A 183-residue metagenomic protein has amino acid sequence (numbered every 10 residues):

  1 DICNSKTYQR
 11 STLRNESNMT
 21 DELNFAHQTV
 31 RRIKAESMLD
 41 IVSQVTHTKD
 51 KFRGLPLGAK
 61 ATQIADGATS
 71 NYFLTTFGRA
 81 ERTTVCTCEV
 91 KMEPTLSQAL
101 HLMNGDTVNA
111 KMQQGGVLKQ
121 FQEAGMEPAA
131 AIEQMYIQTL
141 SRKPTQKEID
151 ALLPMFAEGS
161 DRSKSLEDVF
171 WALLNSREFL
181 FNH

Functional and structural regions predicted by a protein language model:
D1-T145, D168, N175-H183: An acidic, gly/pro-interrupted, aromatic-rich
E127, E158-S165: Short, charged, surface-exposed loops that flank catalytic or proteolytic processing sites
D150-G159: Amphipathic alpha-helical segments that form the core helices of the histone-fold
S163, F170-W171: Generic N-terminal initiation segments characterized by hydrophobic and/or small/turn-forming residues
